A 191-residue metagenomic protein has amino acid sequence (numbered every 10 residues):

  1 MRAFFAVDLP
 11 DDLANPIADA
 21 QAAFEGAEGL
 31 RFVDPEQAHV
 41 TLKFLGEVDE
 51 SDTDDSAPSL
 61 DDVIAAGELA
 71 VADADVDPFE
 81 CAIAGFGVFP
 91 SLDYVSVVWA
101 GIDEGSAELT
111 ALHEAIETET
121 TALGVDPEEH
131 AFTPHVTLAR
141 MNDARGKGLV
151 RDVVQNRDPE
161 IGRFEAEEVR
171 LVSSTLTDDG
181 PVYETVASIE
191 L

Functional and structural regions predicted by a protein language model:
M1-L191: Histidine-dependent nucleotide/RNA phosphoesterase domain, centered on the 2H-phosphoesterase fold with its duplicated
